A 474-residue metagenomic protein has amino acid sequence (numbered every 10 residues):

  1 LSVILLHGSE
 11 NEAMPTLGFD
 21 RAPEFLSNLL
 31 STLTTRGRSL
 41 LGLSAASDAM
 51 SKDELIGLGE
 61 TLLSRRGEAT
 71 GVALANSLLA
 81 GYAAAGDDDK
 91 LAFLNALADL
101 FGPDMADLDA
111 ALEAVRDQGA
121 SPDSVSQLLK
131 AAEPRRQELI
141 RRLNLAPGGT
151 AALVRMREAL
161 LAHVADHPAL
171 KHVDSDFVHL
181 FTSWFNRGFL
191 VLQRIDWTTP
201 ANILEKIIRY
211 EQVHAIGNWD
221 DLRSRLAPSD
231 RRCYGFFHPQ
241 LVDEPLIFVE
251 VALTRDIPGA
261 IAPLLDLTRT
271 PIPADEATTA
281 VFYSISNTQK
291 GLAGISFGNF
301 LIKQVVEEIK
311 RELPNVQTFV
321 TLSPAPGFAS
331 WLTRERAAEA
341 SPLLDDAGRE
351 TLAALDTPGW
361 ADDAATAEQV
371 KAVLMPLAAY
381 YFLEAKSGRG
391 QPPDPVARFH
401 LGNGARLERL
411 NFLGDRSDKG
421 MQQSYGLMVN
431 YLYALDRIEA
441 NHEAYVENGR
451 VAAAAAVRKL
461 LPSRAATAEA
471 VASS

Functional and structural regions predicted by a protein language model:
V3-I295, N299-S474: Extended, composition-driven regions rather than compact fold-specific motifs
